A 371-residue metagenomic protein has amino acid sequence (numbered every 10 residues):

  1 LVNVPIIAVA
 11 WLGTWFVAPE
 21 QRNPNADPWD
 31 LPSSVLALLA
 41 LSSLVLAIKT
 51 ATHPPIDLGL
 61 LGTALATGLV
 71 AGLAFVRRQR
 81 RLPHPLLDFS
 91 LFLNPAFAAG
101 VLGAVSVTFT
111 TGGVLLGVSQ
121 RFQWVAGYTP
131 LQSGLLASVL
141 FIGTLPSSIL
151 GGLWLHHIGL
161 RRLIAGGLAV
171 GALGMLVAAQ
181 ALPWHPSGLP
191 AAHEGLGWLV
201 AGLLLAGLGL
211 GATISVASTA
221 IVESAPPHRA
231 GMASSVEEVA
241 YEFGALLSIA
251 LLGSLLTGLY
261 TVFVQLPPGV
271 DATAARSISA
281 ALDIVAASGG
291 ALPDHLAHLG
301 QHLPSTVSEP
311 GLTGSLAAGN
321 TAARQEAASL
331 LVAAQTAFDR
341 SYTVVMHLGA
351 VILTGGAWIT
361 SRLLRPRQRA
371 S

Functional and structural regions predicted by a protein language model:
L1-S33, G59-G62: Helix-loop-helix hairpins in multi-pass membrane proteins, especially solute transporters
V2-T14, L36-A37, A64-G68, M346-T360: Symmetry-related core transmembrane helices of the 12-TM Major Facilitator Superfamily/SLC fold
V2-V4, P32, G59-L60, A71 (+2 more regions): Transmembrane core module of solute transporters
F16, L46, R77, I149 (+7 more regions): Membrane-interface helix caps of multi-pass small-molecule transporters
R22-N23, L38-L61, R77: Phenylalanine-glycine-rich, low-complexity intrinsically disordered regions, typified by the FG/GLFG repeat domains
S42, I149-L153, V216, L246 (+2 more regions): Residue-level hotspots within transmembrane alpha-helices of multi-pass secondary transporters
I48, F122-Q123, W154-L155, L255-Y260: Interfacial helix-cap and linker-helix signal at transmembrane-aqueous boundaries of multi-pass secondary transporters
H185-E194, F243-I359: Hydrophobic transmembrane architecture of multi-pass small-molecule transporters
